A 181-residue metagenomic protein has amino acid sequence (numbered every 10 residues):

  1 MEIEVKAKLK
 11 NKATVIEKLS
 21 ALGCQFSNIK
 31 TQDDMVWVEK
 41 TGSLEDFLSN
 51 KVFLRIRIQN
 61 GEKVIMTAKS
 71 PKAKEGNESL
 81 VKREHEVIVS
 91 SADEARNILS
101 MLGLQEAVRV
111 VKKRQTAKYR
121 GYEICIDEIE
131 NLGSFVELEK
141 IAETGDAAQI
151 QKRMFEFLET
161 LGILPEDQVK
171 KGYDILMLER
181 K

Functional and structural regions predicted by a protein language model:
M1-R120, L164, Q168-K181: N-terminal strand-loop-strand beta-hairpin
I3, I141-D146: A generic structural motif
G61, N131-L132: Short strand-connecting beta-turns/loops that link adjacent beta-strands
P71-A73, N131, E143: Residue-level signature for short turns and capping positions that connect secondary-structure elements
T116, G121-E130: Charged, well-structured binding/catalytic surfaces in domain cores that contact anionic ligands
F135: Histidine-centered divalent-metal-coordination microenvironment in nucleic-acid enzymes
T144-K170: Mixed-charge, glycine-accented linear interaction segment located at domain edges/termini
